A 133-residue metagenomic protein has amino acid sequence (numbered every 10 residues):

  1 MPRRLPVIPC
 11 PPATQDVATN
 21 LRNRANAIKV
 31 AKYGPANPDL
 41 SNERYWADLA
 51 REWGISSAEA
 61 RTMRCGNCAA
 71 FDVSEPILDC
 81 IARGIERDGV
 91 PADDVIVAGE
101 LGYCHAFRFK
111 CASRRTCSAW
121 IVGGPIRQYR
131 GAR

Functional and structural regions predicted by a protein language model:
M1-R133: Cysteine-centered metal-binding/redox modules
